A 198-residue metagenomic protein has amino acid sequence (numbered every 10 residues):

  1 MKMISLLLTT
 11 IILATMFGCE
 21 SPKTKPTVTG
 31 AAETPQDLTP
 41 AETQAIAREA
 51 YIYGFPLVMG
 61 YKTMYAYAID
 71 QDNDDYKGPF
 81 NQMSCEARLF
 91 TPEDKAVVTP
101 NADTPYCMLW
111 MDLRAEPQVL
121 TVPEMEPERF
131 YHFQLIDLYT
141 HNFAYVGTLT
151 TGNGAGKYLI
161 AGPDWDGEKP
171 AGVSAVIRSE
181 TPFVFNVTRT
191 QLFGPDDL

Functional and structural regions predicted by a protein language model:
K2-T9: Sec-dependent signal peptide recognition, specifically the positively charged N-region followed immediately by
I11-L13: Sec-dependent N-terminal signal peptides of Gram-positive bacterial secreted proteins and lipoproteins
T15-G18: C-terminal motif of bacterial Sec signal peptides marking the signal peptidase cleavage site
E20-L198: A compositional/structural signature for long, glycine/proline-rich flexible linkers and loops on extracytoplasmic
